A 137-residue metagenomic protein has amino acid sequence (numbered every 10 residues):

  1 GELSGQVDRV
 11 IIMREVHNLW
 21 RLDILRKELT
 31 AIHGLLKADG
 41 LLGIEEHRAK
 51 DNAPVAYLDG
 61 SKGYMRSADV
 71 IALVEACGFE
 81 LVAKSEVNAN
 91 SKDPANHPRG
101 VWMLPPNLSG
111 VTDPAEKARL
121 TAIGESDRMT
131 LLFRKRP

Functional and structural regions predicted by a protein language model:
G1, V16-L19, R48-N52, V87-S91: Solvent-exposed loop/turn segments at secondary-structure junctions within structured extracellular/periplasmic domains
G1-V10: A short acidic, Gly/Pro-enriched loop at the edge of an enzyme's catalytic core that lines a small-molecule cofactor
G5-Q6, L19-R26, S61-A68, I123-G124: Soluble non-cytosolic domains of exported or imported proteins
I11-E15: A conserved beta-strand element that flanks and buttresses the S-adenosyl-L-methionine
L25-A38: A short glycine-rich, Lys/Arg-flanked "PGG" loop and its adjoining helix->strand segment in the class I
D39-H47: Conserved beta-strand signature within the Rossmann-like core of class I S-adenosyl-L-methionine
G63-K84: Short alpha-helix
P94-P137: Core SAM-dependent methyltransferase catalytic element
